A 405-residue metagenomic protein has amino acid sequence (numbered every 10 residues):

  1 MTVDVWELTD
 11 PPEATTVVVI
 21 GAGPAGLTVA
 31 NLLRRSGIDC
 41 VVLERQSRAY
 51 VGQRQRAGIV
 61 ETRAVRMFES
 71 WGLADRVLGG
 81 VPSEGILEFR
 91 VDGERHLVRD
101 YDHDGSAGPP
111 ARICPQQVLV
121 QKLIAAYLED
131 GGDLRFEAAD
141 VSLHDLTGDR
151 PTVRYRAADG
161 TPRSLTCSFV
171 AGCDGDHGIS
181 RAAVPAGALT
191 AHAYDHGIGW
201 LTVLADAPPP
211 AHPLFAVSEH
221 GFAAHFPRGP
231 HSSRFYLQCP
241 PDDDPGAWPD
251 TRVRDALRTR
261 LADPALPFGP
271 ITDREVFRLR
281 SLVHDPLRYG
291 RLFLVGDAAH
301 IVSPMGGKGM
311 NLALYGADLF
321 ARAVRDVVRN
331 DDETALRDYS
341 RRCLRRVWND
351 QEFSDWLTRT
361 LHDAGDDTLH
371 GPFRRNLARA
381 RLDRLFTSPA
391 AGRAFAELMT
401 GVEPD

Functional and structural regions predicted by a protein language model:
M1-P11, R322-D405: C-terminal helical "tail/cap" subdomain of flavin- and related membrane-associated enzymes
V17-V19, C40: Conserved hydrophobic helix-helix packing surfaces used for dimerization/oligomerization
V19-R35, L123, V276-W356: Conserved mid-domain beta->alpha element of the FAD-binding
R34-R56: Glycine-rich FAD pyrophosphate-binding loop
V42-L43, G172, A216, V295: Generic enzyme active-site microenvironment
G52-R56, E61-D130, H144, Q351-S354: Active-site-adjacent segment of FAD-dependent monooxygenases/related oxidoreductases
A125, G132, V141, G148-L279 (+1 more regions): Conserved FAD-binding catalytic core of PHBH/FMO-like flavoproteins
F136-A138: Short loop/edge segments at beta-strand edges and connector loops that shape dinucleotide/nucleotide cofactor-binding
